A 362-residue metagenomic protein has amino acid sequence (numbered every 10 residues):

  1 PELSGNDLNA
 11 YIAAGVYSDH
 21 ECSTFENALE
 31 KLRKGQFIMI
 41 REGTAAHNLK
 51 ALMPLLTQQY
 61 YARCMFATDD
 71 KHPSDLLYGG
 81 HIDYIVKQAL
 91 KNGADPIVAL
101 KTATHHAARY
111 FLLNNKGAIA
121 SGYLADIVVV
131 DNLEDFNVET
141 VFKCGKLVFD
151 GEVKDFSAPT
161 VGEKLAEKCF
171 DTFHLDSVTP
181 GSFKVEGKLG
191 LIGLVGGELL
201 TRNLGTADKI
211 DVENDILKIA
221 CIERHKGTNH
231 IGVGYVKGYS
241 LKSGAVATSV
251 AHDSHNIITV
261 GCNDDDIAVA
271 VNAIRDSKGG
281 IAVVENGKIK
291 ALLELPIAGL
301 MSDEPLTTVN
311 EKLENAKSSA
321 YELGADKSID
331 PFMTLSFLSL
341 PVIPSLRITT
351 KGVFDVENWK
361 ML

Functional and structural regions predicted by a protein language model:
P1-I38, A46-F66, G80-K91, V98: Histidine/acidic residue-rich metal-binding segments in metalloenzymes
L8-N9, K31, D75-L76, L292-L295: Short, solvent-exposed polar/charged micro-motifs at secondary-structure junctions
S23, G43-T44, L133, C262: Structured loop/turn residues at secondary-structure junctions
F25-A28, A45-N48, H72-S74, F149 (+1 more regions): Short gly/pro/ser/thr-enriched loop/turn and capping motifs at secondary-structure boundaries
I40-R41, V130: Conserved beta-strand positions
D69: Active-site glycine-centered loops adjacent to acidic/histidine catalytic or metal-binding residues that shape
L77-G93, I97-L362: Active-site microenvironment of metallo-dependent hydrolases
